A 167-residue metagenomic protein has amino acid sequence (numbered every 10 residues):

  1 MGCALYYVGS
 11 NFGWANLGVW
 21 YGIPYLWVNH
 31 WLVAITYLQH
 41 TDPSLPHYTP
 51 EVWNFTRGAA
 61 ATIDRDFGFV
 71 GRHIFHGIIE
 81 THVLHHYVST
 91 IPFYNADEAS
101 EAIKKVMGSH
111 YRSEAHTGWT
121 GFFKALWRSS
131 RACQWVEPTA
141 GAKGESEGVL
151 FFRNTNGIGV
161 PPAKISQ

Functional and structural regions predicted by a protein language model:
M1-D64, H73, G77: Hydrophobic transmembrane alpha-helical segments that form the core helix bundle of multi-pass membrane enzymes
M1-I23, F93-Q167: Non-catalytic, topology-defining segments of multipass membrane proteins
H30, H47, H73-H76, H82 (+3 more regions): Histidine (H) residue identity feature
T36, T41, T49, T56 (+6 more regions): Residue-identity detector for threonine
H73-V106: C-terminal, well-structured subdomains that either form a transmembrane helix-short loop-helix hairpin in multi-pass
